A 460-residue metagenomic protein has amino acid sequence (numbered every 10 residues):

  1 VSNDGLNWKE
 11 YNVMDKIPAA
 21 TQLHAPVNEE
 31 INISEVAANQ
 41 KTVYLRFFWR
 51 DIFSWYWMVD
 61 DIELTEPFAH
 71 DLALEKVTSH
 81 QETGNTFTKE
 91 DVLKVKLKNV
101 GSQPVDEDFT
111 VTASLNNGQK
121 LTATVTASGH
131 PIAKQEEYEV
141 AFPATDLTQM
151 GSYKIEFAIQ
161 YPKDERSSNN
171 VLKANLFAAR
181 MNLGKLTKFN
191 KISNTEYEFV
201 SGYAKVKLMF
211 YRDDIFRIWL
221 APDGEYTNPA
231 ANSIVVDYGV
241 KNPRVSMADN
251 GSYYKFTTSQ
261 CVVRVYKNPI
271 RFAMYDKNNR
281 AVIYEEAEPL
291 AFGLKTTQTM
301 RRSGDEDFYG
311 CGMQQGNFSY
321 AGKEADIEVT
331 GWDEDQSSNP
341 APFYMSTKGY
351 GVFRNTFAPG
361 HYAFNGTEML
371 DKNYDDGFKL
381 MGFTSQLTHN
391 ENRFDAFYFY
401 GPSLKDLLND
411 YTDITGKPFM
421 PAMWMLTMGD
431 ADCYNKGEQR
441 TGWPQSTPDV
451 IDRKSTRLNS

Functional and structural regions predicted by a protein language model:
V1-S2, S114: Conserved Ser/Thr-centered positions that define the repeating blades of beta-propeller domains
L6-V13, G118-V125, P229, A281-I283: Surface-exposed loop/edge segments in extracytoplasmic proteins
V13-P26, E30-I31, K41, Y56-R180: Extracellular/luminal regions of secreted and cell-surface proteins that mediate adhesion/ECM remodeling
V36-F47: Noncatalytic modules at the cell exterior or secretory-pathway interfaces, chiefly beta-strand-rich lectin/adhesion
F47-F53: Short beta-strand-plus-loop segments that form exposed binding edges in beta-rich domains
R180-N190, N194, M209-Y254, F292-T296: A low-complexity, Ser/Thr/Gly/Pro-enriched, surface-exposed linker/loop concept that marks segments flanking
M247-W443, T447-D449, S455: Catalytic and substrate-binding clefts that recognize carbohydrates or anionic sugar/phosphate headgroups
